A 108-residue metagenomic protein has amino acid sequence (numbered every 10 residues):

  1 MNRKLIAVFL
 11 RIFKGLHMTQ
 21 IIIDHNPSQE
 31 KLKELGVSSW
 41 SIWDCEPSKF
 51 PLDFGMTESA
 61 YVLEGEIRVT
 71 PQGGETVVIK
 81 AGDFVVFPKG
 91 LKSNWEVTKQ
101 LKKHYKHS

Functional and structural regions predicted by a protein language model:
N2-I42: A short, N-terminal "cap"/entry segment at the start of jelly-roll beta-barrel domains of the cupin/DSBH fold
N26-S28, G36-G55, P88-K89: Conserved short histidine dyad/triad with adjacent acidic residue
K33-E34, F50-G55, P71, V77-V78 (+1 more regions): Short histidine-centered beta-strand/loop micro-motifs that create catalytic or ligand/metal-coordination sites
L52, V69, K103-Y105: Short hydrophobic/aromatic-rich beta-strand segments that constitute the beta-sheet cores of beta-sandwich/beta-barrel
F54-V69: Short, conserved beta-strand element in jelly-roll/cupin
G73-K89: Short acidic-glycine-tyrosine-enriched beta hairpin
K89-S108: Ligand-binding loop in jelly-roll beta-barrel domains
